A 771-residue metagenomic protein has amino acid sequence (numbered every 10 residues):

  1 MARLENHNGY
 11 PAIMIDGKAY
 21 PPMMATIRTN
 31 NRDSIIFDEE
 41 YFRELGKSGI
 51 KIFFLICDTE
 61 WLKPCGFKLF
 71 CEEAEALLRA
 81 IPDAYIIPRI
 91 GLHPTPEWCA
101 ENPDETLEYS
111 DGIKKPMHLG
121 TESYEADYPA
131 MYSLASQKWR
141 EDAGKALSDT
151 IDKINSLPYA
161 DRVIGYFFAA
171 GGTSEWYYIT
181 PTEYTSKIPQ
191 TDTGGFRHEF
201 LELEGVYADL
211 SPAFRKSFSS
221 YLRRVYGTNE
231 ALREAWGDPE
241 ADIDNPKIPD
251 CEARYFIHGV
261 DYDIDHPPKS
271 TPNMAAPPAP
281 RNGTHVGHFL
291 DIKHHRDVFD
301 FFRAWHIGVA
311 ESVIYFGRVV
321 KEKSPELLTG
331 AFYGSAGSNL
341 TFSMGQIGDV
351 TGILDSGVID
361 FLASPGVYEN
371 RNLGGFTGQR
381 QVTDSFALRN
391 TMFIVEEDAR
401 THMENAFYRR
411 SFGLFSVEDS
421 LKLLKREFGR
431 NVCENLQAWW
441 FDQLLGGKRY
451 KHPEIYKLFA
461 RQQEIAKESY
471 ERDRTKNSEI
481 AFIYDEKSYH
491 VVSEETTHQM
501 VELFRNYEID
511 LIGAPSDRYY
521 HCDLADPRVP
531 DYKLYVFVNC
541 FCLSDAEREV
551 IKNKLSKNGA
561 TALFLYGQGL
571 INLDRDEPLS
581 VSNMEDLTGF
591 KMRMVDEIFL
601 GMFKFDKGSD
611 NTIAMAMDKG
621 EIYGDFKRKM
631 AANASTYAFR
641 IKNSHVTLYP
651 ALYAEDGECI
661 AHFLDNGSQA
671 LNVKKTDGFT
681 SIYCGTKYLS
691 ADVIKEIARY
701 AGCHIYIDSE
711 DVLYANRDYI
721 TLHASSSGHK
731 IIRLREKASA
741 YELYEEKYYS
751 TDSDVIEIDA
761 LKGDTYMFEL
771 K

Functional and structural regions predicted by a protein language model:
M1-L45: N-terminal carbohydrate-binding accessory modules
P21-R32, F54-F67, Y124-K145, G205-A208 (+9 more regions): The substrate-binding groove and active-site-proximal loops of carbohydrate-active enzymes, especially glycoside
M23-I27, F53-L55, I86-I90, I164-F168 (+4 more regions): Hydrophobic faces of well-ordered beta-strands that scaffold small-molecule active sites in alpha/beta enzyme cores
I36, V350-T351, E508-R528: A short, well-structured beta->alpha microelement
F37-G120, E141-D142, I151-N155, Y315-K323 (+1 more regions): Aromatic-lined substrate-binding rim segments of carbohydrate-active enzymes
N102-I353, I359, F376: Polysaccharide-binding and catalytic clefts of secreted carbohydrate-active enzymes
R303, K323-S324, G330-N506, I512-P515 (+4 more regions): Hydrophobic targeting/anchoring helices
S420-K422, V538-K771: A conserved amphipathic helix/loop scaffold that creates a polar/acidic microenvironment used either to coordinate
